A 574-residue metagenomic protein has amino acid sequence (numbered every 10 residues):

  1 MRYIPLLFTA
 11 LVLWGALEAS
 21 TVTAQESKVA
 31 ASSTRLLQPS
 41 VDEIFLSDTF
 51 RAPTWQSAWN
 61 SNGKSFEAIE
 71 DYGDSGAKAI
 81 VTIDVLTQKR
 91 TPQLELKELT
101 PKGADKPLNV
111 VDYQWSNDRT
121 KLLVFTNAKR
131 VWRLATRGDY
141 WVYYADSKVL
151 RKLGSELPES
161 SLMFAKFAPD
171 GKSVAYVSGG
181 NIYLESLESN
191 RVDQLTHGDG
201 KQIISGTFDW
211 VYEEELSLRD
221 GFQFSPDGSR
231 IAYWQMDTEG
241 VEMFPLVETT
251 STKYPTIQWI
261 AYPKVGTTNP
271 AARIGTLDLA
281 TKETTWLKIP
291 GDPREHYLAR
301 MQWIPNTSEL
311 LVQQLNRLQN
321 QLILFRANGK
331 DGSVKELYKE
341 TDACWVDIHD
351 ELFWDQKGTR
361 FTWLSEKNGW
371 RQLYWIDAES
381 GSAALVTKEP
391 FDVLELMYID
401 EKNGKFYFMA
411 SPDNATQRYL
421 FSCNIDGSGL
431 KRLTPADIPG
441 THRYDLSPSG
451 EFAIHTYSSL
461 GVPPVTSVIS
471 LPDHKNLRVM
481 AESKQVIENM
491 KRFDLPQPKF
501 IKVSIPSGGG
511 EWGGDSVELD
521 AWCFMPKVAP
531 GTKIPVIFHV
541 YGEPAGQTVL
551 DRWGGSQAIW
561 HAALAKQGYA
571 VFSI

Functional and structural regions predicted by a protein language model:
M1-I4: Positively charged n-region of N-terminal signal peptides that target proteins for export
F8-P464, V468-I469, L495, E511 (+1 more regions): Beta-propeller folds
E242-M243, A299-R300, T307, Q313 (+2 more regions): Serine-hydrolase catalytic core recognition
